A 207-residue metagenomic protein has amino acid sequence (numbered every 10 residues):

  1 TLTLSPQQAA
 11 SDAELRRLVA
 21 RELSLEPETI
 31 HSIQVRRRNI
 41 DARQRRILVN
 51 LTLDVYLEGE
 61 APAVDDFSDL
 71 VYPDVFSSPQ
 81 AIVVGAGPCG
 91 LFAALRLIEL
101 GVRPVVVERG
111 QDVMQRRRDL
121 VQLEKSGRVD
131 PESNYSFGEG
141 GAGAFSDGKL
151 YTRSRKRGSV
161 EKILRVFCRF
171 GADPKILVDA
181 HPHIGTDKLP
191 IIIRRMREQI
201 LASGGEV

Functional and structural regions predicted by a protein language model:
T1-V49, L53-F145, K149-V166, F170-V207: Residues forming the flavin
